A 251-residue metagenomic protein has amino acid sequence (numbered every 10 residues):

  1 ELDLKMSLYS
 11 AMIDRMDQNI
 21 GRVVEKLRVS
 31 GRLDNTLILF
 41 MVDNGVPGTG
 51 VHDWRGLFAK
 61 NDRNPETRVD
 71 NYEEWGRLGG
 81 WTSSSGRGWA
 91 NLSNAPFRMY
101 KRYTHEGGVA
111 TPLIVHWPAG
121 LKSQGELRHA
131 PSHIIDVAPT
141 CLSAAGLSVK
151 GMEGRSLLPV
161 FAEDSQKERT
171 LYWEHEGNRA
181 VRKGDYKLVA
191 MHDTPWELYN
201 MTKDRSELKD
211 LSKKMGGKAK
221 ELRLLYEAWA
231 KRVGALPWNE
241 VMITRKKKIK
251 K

Functional and structural regions predicted by a protein language model:
E1-T36, V46-G48, H52-L92: A long, amphipathic alpha-helix that forms part of the scaffold/cap immediately adjacent to metal-dependent active
D3, S7-D14, R128-I135, G151 (+1 more regions): Soluble non-cytosolic domains of exported or imported proteins
S10-I13, D17-V24, R28, N94 (+4 more regions): Non-transmembrane alpha-helical segments in soluble domains of secreted/periplasmic/extracellular proteins
R32-I38, Q166-E168, K183-Y186, K218: Loop/turn elements at helix/coil->beta-strand transitions in domains of secreted/extracellular proteins
D43: Active-site loops and adjacent core secondary-structure elements that bind or stabilize anionic groups
W54, K213, G217-K220, L224 (+1 more regions): Low-complexity, Gly/Pro
G79-V109, H116, L121-K203, R232-W238 (+1 more regions): C-terminal cap/loop subdomain of S1 sulfatases and analogous C-terminal strand-loop tails that border
